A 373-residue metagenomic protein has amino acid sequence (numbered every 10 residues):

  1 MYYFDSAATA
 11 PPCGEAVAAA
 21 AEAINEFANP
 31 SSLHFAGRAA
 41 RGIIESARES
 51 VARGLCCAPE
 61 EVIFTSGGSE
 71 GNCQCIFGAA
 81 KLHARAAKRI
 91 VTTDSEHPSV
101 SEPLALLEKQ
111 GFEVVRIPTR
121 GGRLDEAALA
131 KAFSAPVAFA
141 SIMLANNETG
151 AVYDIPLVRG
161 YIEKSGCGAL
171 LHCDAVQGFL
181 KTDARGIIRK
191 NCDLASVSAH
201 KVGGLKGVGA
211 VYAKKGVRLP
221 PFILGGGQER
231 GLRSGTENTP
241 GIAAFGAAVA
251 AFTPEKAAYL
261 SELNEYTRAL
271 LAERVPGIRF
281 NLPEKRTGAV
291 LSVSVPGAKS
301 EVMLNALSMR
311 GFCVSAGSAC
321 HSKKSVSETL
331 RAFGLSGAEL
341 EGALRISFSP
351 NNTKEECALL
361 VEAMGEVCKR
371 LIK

Functional and structural regions predicted by a protein language model:
M1-K373: Pyridoxal 5′-phosphate
